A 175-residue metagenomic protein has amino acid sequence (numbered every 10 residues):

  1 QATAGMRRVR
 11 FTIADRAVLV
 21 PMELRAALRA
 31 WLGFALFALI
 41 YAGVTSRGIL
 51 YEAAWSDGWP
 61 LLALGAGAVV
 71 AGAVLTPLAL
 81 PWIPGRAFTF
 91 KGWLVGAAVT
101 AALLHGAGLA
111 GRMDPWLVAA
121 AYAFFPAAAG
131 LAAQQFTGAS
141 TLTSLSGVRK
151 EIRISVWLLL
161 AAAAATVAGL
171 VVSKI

Functional and structural regions predicted by a protein language model:
Q1-F11: Extended, hydrophilic extramembrane loops/domains of integral membrane proteins
M6, W31, A35, R86 (+3 more regions): Short secondary-structure junctions and interdomain/linker hinges
V9-A26: Cytosolic juxtamembrane amphipathic/interface segments immediately preceding and feeding into a transmembrane helix
R16, A54, S140-T143: Juxtamembrane loop-helix boundary motifs flanking transmembrane segments in multi-pass membrane proteins
E23-L103, A107: Core alpha-helical transmembrane segments of integral membrane proteins
W93-I175: Generic detector of multi-pass transmembrane helix bundles and their immediately adjacent loops in polytopic membrane
